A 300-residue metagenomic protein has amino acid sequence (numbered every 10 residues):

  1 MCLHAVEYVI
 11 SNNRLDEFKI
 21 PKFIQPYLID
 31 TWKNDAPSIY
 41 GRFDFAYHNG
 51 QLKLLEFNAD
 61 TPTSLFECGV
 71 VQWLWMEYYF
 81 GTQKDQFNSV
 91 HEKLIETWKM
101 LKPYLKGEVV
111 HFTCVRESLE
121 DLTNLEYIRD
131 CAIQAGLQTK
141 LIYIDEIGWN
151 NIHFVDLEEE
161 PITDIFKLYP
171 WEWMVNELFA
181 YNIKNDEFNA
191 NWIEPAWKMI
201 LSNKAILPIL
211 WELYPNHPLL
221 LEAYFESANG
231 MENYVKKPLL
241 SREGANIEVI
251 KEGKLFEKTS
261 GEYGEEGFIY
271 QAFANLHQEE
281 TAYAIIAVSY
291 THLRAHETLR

Functional and structural regions predicted by a protein language model:
A5-N34, Q138-I142, V249-T281: Conserved ATP-binding module of the ATP-grasp superfamily
A46-H48, N58-S64: Short acidic, Gly/Ser-rich segments with clustered Asp/Glu that frequently serve as metal-coordination loops in enzyme
L54-N58, V235-K236: Short hydrophobic beta-strand that contains or immediately precedes a catalytic carboxylate
V70-L94: Compact, glycine/acidic-enriched structural inserts
Y104-D121: Short hydrophobic beta-strand segments
R116-A135, T139-L141: Short, charged N-terminal beta->alpha structural module
N150-T163, Y169-N275: Active-site nucleotide/adenylate-binding loops and adjacent lid/helix of ATP-dependent enzymes
H292-R300: Single conserved hydrophobic/aromatic residue that forms the stacking wall/gate of nucleotide- or nucleobase-binding
